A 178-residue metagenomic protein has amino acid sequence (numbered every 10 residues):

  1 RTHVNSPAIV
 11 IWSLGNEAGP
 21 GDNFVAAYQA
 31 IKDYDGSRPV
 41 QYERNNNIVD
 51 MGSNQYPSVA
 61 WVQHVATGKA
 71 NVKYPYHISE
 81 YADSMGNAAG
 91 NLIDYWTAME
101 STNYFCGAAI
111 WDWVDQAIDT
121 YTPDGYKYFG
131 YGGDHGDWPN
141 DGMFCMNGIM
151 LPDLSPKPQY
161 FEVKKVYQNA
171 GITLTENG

Functional and structural regions predicted by a protein language model:
R1-I149: Substrate-binding/catalytic cleft of secreted carbohydrate-active enzymes, primarily glycoside hydrolases
L154-G178: Surface beta-strand/loop "capping" patches
